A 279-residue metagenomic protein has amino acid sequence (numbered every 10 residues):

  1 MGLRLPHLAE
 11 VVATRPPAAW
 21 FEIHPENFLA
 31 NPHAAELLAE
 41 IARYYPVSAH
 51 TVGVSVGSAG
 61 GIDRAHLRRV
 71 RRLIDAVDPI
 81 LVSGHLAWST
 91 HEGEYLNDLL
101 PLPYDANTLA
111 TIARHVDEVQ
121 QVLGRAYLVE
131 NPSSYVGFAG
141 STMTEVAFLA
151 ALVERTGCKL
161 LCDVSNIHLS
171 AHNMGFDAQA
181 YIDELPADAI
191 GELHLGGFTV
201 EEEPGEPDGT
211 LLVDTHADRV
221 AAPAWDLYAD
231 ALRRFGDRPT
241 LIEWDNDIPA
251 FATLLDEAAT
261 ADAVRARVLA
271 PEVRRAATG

Functional and structural regions predicted by a protein language model:
M1-V11: Boundary/entry segment of secreted carbohydrate-active catalytic domains
L8-A9, H24-E36, S55-A65, Y135-M143 (+3 more regions): Acidic-and-aromatic substrate-binding clefts and catalytic sites of carbohydrate-active enzymes
E10-P16, N31-A49, A65-I80, V119-V122 (+3 more regions): Acidic (Asp/Glu)-rich catalytic clusters
F21, V82, D163, L193 (+1 more regions): Conserved, mostly hydrophobic/aromatic
P46, G61, L99-D105, L109 (+1 more regions): Gly/Pro-rich active-site loop or hairpin
A65-L160: Active-site acidic/histidine proton-transfer and metal-coordination neighborhood in alpha/beta enzyme cores
Q120-P207: Acidic/histidine-rich catalytic cores of soluble enzymes
F251-R275: C-terminal helical cap(s) of enzyme catalytic domains, especially alpha/beta-barrels
